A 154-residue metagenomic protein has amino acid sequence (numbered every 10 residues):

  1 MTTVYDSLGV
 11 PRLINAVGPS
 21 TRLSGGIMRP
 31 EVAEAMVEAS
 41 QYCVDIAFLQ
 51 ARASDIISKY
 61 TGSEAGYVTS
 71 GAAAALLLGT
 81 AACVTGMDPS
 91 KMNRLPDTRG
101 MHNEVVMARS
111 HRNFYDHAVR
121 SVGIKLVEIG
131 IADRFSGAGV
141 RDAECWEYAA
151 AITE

Functional and structural regions predicted by a protein language model:
M1-C43: N-terminal "arm"/small-domain region of PLP-dependent enzymes with the aminotransferase-like
Y5-S7, R12-N15, S58-T61, R94-G100 (+3 more regions): Solvent-exposed alpha-helices and their adjacent loops that cap or buttress functional pockets in soluble metabolic
I14-A16, I46, G66-S70, M107 (+1 more regions): General beta-strand structural signal in soluble alpha/beta enzymes
T21, G25, I46, V68 (+2 more regions): Glycine- and other small-residue-rich loops at beta-strand/loop junctions that grip anionic moieties
R29-A74, A82-T85, K91: Conserved N-terminal alpha-helix of the aminotransferase class I/II PLP-enzyme fold
A75-G79, N113-Y115: Short glycine/serine/threonine-rich phosphate/pyrophosphate-binding segments that cradle anionic phosphate groups
G86-H111: Conserved PLP-anchoring active-site segment centered on the Schiff-base-forming lysine
N113-E154: PLP-dependent aminotransferase-class I/II
